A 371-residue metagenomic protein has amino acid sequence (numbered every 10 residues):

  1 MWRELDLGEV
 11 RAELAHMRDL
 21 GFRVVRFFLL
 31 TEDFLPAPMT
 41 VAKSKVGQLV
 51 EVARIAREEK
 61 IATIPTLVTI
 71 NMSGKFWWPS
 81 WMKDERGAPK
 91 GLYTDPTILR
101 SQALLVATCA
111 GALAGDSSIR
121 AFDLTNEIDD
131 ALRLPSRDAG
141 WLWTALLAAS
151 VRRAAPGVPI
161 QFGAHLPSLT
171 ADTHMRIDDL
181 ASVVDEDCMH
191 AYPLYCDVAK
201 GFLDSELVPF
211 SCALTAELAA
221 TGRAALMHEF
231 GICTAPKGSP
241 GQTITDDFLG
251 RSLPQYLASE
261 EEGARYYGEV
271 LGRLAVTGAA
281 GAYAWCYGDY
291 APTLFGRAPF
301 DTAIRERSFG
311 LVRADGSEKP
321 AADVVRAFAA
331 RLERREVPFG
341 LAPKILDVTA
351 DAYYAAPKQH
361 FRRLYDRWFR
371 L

Functional and structural regions predicted by a protein language model:
M1-D179, V183, A291-P292: Active-site mouth of glycoside hydrolases
E13, L105, C109, L147 (+4 more regions): Hydrophobic alpha-helical segments typical of transmembrane helices and their membrane-interface/capping positions
P38, C196-K200, Q255-Y256: Short, basic, glycine/proline-bearing loop/turn elements
R86-A88, P240-A258: A solvent-exposed, charged loop/short amphipathic helix patch at secondary-structure junctions
A88-T94, G250-L253, R307-L311: Short glycine/proline- and acidic residue-enriched helix-loop micro-motifs that form flexible lids or anion-recognition
D138-L142, L146-A148, A155-F248, G268-L271 (+3 more regions): Glycoside hydrolase catalytic-domain groove-lining segments
R251-A275: Surface-exposed substrate-engagement region within the catalytic domains of secreted or surface-exposed extracellular
E262, W285-L371: Aromatic-rich peripheral "rim/lid" segments of glycoside hydrolase catalytic domains that contact and position glycan
